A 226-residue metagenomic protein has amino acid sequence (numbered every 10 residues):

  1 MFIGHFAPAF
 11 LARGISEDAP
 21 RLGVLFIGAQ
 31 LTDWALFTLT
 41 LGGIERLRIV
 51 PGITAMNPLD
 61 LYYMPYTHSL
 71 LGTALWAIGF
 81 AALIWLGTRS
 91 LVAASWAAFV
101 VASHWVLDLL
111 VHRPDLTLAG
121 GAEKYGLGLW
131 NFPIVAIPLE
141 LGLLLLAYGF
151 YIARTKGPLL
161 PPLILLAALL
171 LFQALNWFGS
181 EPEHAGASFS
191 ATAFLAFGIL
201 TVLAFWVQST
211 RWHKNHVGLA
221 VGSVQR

Functional and structural regions predicted by a protein language model:
M1-R226: N-terminal membrane-targeting hydrophobic helices
